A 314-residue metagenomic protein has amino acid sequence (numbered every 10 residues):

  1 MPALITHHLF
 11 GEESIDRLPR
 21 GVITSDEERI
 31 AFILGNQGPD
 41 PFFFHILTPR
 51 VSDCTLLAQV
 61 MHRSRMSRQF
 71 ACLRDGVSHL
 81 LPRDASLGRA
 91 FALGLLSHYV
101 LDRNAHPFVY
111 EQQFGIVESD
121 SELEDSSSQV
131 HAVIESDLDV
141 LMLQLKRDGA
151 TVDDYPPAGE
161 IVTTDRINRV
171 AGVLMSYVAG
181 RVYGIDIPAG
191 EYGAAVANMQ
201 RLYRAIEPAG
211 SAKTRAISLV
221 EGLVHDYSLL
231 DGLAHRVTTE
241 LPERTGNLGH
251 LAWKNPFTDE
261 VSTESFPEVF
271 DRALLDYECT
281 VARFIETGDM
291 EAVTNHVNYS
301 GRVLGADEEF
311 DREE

Functional and structural regions predicted by a protein language model:
M1-G94, Y99-E314: N-terminal leader/auxiliary helical segments
